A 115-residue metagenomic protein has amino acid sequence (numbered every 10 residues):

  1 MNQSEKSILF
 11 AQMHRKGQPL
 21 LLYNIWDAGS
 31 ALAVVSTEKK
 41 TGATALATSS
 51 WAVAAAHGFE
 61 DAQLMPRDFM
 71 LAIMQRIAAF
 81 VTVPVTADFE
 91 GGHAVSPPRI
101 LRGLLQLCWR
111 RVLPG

Functional and structural regions predicted by a protein language model:
M1-N24, A28-K39: N-terminal amphipathic alpha-helix/helix-capping segment at the start of soluble metabolic enzymes
E5-I8, F59-A87: Alpha-helix-loop-beta-strand connector modules within alpha/beta enzyme cores
K6, W26, F69, S96-R99: Residue-level preference for nonpolar/small residues embedded in alpha-helices
Q18, G42-A43, T82: A generic structural signal for alpha->beta connector loops
L21-D27, L46-T48, V85-F89, V112-G115: Hydrophobic faces of well-ordered beta-strands that scaffold small-molecule active sites in alpha/beta enzyme cores
S30-S36, A87, H93-L105: Catalytic cores of alpha/beta
A31, K40-F69, G91-S96, P114-G115: Glycine-rich, proline-tolerant flexible connector loops at the mouths of alpha/beta enzymes
V35-T41, M74-F80, G103-W109: Acidic (Asp/Glu)-rich catalytic clusters
